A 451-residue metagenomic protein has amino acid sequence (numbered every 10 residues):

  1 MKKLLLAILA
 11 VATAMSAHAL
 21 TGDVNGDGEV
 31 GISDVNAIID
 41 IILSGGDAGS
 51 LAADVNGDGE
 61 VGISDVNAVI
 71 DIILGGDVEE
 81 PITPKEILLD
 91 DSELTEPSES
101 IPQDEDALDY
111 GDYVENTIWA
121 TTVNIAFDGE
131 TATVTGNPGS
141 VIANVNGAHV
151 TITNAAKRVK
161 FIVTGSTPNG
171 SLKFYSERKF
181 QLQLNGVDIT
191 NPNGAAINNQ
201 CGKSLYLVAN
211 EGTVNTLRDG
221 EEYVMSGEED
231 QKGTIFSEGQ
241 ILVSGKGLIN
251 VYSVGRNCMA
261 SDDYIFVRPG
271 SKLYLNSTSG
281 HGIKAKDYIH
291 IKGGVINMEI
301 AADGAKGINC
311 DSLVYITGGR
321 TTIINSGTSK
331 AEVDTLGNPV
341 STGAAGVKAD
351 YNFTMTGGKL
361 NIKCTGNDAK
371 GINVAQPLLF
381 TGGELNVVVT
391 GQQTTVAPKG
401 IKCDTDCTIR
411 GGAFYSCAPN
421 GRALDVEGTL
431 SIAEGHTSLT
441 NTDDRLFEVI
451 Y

Functional and structural regions predicted by a protein language model:
L4-K85: Cellulosome-associated attachment modules in secreted, modular CAZymes
P81-Y451: A composition-driven surface/loop motif
